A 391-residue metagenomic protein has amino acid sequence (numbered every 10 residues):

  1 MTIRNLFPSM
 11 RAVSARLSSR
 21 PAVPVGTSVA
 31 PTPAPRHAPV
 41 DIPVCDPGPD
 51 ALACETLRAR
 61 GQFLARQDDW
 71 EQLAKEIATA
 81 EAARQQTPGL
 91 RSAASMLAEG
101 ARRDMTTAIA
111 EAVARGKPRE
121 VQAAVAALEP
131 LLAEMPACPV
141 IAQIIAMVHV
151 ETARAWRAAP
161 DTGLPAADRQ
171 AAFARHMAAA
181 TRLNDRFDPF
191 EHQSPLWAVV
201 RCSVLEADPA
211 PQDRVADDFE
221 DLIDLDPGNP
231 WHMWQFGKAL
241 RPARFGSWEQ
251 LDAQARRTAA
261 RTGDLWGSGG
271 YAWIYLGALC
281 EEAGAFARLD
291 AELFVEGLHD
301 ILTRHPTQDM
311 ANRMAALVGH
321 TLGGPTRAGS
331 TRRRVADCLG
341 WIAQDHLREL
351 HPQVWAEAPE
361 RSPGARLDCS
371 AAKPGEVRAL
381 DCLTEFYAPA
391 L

Functional and structural regions predicted by a protein language model:
M1-A123, E134, D345-L391: Extreme N-terminal leader/anchor segments
I3-P8, A12, Y275-G277, E281-L391: Fungal-biased detection of long, low-complexity, Ser/Thr- and Lys/Arg-rich intrinsically disordered regions
G26-L52, R58, G267-G277, E281-G297 (+1 more regions): A conserved mid-domain beta-alpha-beta active-site/ligand-binding segment of alpha/beta enzyme cores
Q86-E134, M147-R186, F190-Q193, W197-D221 (+3 more regions): Short coil/linker segments at helix-helix boundaries
E111, A127, A137, M314-L317 (+1 more regions): Amphipathic alpha-helical protein-interaction segments
C138-I141, Q193-P195, P227-P230, D264-L265 (+1 more regions): Residue-level recognition of tetratricopeptide repeat
A142, A198, M233, S268-G270 (+1 more regions): Canonical tetratricopeptide repeat
